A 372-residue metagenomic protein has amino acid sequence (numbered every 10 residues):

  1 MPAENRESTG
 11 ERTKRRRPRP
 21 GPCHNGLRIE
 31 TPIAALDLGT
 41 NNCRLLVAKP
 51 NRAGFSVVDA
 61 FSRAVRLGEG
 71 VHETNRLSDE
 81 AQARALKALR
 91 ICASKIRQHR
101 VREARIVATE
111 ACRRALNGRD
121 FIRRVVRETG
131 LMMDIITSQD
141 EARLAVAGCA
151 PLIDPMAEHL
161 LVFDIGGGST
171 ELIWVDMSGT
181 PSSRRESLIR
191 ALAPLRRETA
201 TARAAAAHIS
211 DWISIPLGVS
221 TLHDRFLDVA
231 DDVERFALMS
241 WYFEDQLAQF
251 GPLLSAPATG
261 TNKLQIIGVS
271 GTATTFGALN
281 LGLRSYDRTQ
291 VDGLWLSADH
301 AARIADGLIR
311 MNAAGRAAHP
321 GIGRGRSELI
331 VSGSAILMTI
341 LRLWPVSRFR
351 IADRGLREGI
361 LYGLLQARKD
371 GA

Functional and structural regions predicted by a protein language model:
M1-P32: Non-catalytic pre-domain segments flanking phosphatase-related domains
N25-L27, A35-D37, V162-D164, L329: Replace "in large, NTP-powered and nucleic-acid-processing enzymes" with "in large, NTP-powered factors and other
T31-G54: N-terminal basic/disordered segments at the start of proteins
I33, P50, R66, G70-V101 (+3 more regions): Helical "lid/coupling" subdomains associated with nucleotide-phosphate turnover
D37-N42, F163-S169, V269-T272, G355: A short acidic Gly-Thr/Ser loop motif
G54-V65: N-terminal glycine-rich anion-binding loops that anchor highly charged ligand groups
T180: Basic phosphate/pyrophosphate-binding loop/patch that engages nucleotide-derived ligands
